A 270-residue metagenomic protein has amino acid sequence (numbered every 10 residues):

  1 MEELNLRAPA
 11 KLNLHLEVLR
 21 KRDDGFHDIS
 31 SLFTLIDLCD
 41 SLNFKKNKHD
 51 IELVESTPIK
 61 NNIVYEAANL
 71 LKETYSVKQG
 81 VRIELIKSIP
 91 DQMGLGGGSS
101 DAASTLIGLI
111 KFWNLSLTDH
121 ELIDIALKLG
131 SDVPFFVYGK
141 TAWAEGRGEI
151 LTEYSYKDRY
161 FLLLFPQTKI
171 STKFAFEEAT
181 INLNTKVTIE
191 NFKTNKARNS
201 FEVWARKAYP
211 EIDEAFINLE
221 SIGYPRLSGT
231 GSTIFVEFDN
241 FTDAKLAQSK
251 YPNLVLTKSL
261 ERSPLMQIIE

Functional and structural regions predicted by a protein language model:
M1-M93, K111, L115-H120, E145-R147 (+1 more regions): ATP-binding N-lobe of GHMP and related small-molecule kinases
E2-R7, N13-E17, K21-S31, L115-Y224 (+1 more regions): ATP-dependent small-molecule kinase catalytic core of the GHMP/sugar-kinase superfamily and closely related
K45-N61, T105, L127, N191-N199: Short, basic/glycine-rich phosphate-binding loops at helix/coil junctions that contact nucleotide phosphates
E84-W113, S131, Y224-F238: Glycine/serine-rich anion-binding loops at beta->alpha junctions that coordinate negatively charged ligand groups
